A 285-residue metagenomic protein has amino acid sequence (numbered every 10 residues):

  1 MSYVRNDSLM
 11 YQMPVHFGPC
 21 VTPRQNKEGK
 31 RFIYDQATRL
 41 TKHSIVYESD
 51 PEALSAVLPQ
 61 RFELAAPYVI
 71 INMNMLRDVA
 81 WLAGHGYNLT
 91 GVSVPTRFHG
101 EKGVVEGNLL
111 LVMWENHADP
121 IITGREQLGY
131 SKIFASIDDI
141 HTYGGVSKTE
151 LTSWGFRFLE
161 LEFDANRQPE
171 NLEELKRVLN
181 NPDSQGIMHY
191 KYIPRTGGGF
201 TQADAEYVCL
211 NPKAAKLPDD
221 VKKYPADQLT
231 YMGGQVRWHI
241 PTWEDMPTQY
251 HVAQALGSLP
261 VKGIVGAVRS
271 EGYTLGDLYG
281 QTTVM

Functional and structural regions predicted by a protein language model:
S2-N26, R125-M285: Interaction-surface and assembly-scaffold signal
T22-M75: N-terminal ordered "arm"
T41, N88-T90, Y143-S147: Residues at beta-strand starts and edge strands
E48, N74, P95-R97, W114 (+1 more regions): Structured loops at beta-to-helix junctions and adjacent beta-edge loops in soluble globular domains
E52, D78, H99-E101, F156-F158: Generic "edge-of-domain/loop-turn" microfeature
L64-H99: Short, structured protein-protein interaction patches enriched in aromatics and acidic/basic residues, typified by
W81, E101-V105, E174-L175: Low-complexity, polar-biased intrinsically disordered regions enriched in Pro/Ser/Thr/Gly
P95-I133: Hydrophobic alpha-helical segments and helix pairs
